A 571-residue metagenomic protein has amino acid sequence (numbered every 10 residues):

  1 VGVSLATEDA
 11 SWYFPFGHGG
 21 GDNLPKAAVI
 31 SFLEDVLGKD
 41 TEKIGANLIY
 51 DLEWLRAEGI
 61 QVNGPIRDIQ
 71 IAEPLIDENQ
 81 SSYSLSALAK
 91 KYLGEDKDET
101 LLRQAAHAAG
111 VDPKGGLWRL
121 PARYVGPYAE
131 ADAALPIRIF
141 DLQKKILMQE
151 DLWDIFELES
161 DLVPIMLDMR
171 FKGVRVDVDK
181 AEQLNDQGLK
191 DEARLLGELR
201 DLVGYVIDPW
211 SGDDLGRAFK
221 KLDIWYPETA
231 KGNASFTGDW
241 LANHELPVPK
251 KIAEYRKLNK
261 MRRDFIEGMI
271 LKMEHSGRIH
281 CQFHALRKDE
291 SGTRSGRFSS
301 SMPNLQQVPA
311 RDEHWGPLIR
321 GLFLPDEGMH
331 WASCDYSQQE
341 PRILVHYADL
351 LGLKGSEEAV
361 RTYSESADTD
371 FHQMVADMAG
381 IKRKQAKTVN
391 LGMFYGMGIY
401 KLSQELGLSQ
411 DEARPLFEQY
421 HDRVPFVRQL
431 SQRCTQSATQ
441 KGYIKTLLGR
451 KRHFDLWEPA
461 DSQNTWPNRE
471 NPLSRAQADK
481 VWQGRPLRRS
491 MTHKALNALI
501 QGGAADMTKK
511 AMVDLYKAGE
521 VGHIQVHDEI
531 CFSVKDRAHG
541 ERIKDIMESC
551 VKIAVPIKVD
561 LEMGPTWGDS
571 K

Functional and structural regions predicted by a protein language model:
V1-K571: Conserved catalytic core of nucleotide polymerization and phosphodiester-bond processing enzymes
